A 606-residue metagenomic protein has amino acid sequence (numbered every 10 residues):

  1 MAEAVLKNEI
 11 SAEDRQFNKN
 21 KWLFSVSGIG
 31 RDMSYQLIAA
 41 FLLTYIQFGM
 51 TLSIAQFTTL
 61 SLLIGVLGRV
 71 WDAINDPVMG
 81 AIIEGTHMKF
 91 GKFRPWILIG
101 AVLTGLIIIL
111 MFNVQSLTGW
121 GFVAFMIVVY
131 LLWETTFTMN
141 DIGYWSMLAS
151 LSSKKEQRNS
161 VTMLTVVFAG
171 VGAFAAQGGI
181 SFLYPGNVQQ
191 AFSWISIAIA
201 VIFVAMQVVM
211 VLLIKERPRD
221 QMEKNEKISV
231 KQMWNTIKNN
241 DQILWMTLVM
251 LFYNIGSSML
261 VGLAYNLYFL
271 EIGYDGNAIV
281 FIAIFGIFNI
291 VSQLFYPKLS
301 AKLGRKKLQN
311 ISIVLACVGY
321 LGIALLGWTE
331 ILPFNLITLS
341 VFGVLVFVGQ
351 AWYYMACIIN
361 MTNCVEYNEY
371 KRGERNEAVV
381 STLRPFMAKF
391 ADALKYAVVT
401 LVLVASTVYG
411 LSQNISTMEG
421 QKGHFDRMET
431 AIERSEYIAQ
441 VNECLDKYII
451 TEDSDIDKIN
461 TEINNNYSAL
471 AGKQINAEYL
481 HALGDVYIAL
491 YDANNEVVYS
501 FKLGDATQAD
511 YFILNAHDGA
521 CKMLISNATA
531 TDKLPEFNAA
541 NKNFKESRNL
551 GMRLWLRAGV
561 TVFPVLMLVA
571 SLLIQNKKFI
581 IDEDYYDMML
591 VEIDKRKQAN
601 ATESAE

Functional and structural regions predicted by a protein language model:
A2-E436, Y448-I449, E478, D505 (+2 more regions): Membrane-embedded alpha-helical bundles of multi-pass transporters/translocases, especially carrier/permease families
I438-A530: Long, solvent-exposed extracytoplasmic domains/loops
